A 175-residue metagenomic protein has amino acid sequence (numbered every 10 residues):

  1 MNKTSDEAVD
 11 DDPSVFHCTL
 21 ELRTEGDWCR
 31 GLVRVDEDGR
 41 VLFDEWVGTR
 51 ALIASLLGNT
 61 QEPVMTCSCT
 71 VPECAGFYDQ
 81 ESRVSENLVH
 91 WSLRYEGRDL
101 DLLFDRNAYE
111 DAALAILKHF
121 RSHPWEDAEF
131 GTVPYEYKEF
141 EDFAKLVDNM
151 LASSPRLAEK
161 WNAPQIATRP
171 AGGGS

Functional and structural regions predicted by a protein language model:
M1-S175: Intrinsically disordered, low-complexity acidic regions enriched in Pro/Ser/Thr
